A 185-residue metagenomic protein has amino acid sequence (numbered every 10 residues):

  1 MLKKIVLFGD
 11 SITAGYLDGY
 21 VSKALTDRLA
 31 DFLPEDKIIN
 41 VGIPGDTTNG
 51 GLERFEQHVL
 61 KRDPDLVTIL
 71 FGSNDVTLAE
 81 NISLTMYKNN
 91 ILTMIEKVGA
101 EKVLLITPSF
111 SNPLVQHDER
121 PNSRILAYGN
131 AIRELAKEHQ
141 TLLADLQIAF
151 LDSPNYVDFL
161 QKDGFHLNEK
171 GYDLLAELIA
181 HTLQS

Functional and structural regions predicted by a protein language model:
M1-G50, R54-D63: Serine-esterase "nucleophile elbow" of acetyl-processing enzymes
R28-F32, E53-S185: Alpha-helical cap/lid subdomain in secreted, periplasmic, or secretory-pathway luminal O-acyl-processing enzymes
